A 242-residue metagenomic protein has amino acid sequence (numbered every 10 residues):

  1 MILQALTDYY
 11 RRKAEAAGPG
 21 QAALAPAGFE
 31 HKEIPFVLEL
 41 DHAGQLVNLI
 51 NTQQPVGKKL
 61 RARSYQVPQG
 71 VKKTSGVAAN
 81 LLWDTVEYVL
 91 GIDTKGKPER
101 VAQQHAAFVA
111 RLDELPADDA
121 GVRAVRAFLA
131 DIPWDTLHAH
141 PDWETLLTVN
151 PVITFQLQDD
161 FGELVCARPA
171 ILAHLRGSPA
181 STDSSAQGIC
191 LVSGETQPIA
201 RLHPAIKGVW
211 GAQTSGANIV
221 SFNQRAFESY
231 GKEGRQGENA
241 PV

Functional and structural regions predicted by a protein language model:
M1-S185, N223-V242: Conserved phosphate-interacting/catalytic interface
S185-Q187, G216: Extracellular structured ligand-interaction cores
I189-S193: Short, cysteine/histidine-rich loop/knuckle motifs that typically chelate Zn2+
E195-V242: Domain-exit/linker segments immediately C-terminal to small folded modules
